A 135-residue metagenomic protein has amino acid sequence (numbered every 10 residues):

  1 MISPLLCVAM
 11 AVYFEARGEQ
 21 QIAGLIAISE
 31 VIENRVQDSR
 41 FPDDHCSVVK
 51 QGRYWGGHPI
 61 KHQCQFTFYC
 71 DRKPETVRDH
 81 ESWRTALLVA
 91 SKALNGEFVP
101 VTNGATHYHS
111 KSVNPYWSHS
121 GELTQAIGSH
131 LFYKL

Functional and structural regions predicted by a protein language model:
I2-L135: Bacterial extracytoplasmic/cell-wall-associated proteins, especially those involved in peptidoglycan
